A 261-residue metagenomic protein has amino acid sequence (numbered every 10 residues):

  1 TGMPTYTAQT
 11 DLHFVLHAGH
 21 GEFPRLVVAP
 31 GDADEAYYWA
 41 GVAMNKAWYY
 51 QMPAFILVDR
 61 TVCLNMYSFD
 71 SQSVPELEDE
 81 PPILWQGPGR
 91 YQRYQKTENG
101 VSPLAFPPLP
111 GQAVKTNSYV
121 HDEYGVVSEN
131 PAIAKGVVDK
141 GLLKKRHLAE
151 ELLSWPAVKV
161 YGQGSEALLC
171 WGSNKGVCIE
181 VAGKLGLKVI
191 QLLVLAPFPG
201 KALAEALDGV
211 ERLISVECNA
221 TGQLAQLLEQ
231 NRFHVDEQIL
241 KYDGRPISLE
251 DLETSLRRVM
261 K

Functional and structural regions predicted by a protein language model:
T1, E35-A36, C63-M66: Short, well-ordered, mixed-charge alpha-helical segments that flank or form enzyme active sites
T1-M3, E22-A29, D236-K241: Short beta-alpha connecting loops at secondary-structure transitions that line or flank enzyme active sites
Y6-F55, D59, E80-Q86: Conserved thiamine diphosphate
N45-K261: Flexible, low-complexity linker and terminal segments
